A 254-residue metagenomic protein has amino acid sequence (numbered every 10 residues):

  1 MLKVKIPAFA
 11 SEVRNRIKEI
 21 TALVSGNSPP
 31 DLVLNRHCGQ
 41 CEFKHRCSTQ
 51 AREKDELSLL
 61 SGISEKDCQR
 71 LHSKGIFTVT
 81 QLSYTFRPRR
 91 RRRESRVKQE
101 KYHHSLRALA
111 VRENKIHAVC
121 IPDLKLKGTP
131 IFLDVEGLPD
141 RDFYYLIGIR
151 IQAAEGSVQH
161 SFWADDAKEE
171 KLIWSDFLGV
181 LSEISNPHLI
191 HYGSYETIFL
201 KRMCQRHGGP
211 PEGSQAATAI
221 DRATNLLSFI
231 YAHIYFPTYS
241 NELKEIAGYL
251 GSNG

Functional and structural regions predicted by a protein language model:
M1-T21, I151, Q159-G254: Conserved DEDDh/DEDDy metal-dependent 3′-5′ exonuclease domain
I6-R70: Long, highly charged, low-complexity intrinsically disordered interaction regions that mediate electrostatic DNA/RNA
C41, S64, D134, L189 (+1 more regions): A residue-level signal for conserved active-site and pocket-lining positions in enzyme catalytic cores
E53-D55, D123-K125, Q215-A216: Short hydrophobic "helix-edge" motifs at membrane interfaces and signal-peptide entry regions
S61-G62, K66, S73-T78, A164-E169: Helix-loop elements that line ligand-binding/catalytic pockets
C68-D142, Q159, G179-E183: Long, highly charged low-complexity segments
Y145-E155: Short conserved beta-strand segments at catalytic cores or DNA/RNA-binding microdomains of nucleic-acid binding
